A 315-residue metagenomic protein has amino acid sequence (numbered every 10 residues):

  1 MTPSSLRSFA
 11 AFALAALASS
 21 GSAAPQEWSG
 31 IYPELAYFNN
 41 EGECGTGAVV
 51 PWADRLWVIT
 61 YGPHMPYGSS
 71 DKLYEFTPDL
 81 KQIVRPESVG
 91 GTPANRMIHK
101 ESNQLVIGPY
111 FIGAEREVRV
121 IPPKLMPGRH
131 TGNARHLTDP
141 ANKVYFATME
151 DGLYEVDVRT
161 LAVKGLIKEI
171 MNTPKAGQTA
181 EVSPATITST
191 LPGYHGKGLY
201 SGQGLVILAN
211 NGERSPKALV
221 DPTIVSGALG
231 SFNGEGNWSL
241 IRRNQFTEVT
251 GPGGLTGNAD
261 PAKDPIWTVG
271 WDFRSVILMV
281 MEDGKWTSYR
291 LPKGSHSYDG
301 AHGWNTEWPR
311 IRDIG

Functional and structural regions predicted by a protein language model:
M1-A10: Bacterial N-terminal signal peptides that target proteins for export
A24-I31: Blade/loop signatures of beta-propeller domains
P33-N39, Q82-E87, V118-P127, A162-I167 (+2 more regions): A short beta-strand motif characteristic of beta-propeller blades
E34-D71, G91-M97: Beta-strand-rich domains and repeat architectures in extracellular enzymes and scaffolds, especially beta-propellers
E41-A48, S88-S102, G108-P109, L125-N142 (+4 more regions): Repeated scaffold domains used in trafficking and secretory/extracellular systems, primarily beta-propellers
I59-G62, I107-P109, A147-M149, L208-G212 (+1 more regions): Recurrent small/Gly-Pro-centered beta-turn motifs in extracellular repeat architectures
P63-Y67, I112, D151-L153, G212-K217 (+1 more regions): Short glycine/acidic-enriched loop and turn motifs that connect beta-strands
D71-L80, E155-V156, T160-L161, D221-G236 (+1 more regions): Beta-propeller blade signature
